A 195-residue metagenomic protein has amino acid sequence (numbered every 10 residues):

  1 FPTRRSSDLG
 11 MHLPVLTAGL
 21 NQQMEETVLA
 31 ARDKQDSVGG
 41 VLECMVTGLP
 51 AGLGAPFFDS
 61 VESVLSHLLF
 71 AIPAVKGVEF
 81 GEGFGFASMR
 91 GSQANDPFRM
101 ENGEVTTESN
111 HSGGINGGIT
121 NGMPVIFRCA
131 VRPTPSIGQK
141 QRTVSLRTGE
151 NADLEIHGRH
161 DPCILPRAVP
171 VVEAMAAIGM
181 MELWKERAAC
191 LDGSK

Functional and structural regions predicted by a protein language model:
F1-S6: Short, small-residue-biased leader/transition segments that mark boundaries at the very start of proteins
S7-V41: RNA-contacting regions in translation and RNA-metabolism proteins, encompassing KH/S1 modules where present
G10-A18, A51-D59, L68, L165 (+1 more regions): Hydrophobic alpha-helical scaffolding
H12, H67, H111, D153 (+1 more regions): Histidine (H) residue identity feature
E25, S63-F70, I126-R128, V169-E182: Predominant activation on well-ordered alpha-helical scaffold segments within soluble catalytic domains
A30, K34, A71, E186-C190: A structural signal for alpha-helix termini and helix-coil/disorder junctions
K34-N151: Glycine-rich anion/phosphate-binding loop at the beta-strand->alpha-helix junction
T134-K195: Internal helix-turn-beta structural module
